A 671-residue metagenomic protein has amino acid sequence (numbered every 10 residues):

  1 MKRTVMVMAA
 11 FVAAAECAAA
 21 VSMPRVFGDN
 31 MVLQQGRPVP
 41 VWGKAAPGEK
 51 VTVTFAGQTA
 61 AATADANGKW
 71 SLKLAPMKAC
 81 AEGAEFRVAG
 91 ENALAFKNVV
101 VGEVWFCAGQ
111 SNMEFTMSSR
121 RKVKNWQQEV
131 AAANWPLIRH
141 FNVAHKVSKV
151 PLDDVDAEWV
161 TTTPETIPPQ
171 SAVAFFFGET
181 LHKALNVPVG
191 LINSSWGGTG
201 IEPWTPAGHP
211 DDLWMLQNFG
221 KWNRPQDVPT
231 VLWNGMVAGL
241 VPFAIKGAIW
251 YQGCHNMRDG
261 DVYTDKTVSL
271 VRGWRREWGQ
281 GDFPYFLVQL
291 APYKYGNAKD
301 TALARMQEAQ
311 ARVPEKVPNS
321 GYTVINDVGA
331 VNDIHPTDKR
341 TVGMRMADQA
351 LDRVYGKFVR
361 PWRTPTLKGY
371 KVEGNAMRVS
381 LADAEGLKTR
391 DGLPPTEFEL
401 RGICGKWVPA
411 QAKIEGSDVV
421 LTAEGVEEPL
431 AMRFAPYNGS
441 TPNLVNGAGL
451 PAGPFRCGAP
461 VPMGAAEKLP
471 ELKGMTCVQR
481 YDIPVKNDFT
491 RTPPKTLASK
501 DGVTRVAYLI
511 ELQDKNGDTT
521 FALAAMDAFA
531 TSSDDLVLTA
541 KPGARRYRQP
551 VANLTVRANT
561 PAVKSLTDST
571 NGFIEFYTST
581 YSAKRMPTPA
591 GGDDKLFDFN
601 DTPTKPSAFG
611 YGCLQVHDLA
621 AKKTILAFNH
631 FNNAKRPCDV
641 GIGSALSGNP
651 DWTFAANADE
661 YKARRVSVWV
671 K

Functional and structural regions predicted by a protein language model:
T4-A13: Sec-dependent N-terminal signal peptides
T4-V5, A89, S380, P587 (+1 more regions): Small/flexible residues
M6-V7, V143, P550-A552: General helical structural elements
A14-A18: C-terminal segment of classical bacterial N-terminal signal peptides
A20-G464: Cell-envelope and extracellular/periplasmic
G464-K671: Mature extracellular or lumenal effector domains of secreted proteins and single-pass membrane receptors/adhesion
